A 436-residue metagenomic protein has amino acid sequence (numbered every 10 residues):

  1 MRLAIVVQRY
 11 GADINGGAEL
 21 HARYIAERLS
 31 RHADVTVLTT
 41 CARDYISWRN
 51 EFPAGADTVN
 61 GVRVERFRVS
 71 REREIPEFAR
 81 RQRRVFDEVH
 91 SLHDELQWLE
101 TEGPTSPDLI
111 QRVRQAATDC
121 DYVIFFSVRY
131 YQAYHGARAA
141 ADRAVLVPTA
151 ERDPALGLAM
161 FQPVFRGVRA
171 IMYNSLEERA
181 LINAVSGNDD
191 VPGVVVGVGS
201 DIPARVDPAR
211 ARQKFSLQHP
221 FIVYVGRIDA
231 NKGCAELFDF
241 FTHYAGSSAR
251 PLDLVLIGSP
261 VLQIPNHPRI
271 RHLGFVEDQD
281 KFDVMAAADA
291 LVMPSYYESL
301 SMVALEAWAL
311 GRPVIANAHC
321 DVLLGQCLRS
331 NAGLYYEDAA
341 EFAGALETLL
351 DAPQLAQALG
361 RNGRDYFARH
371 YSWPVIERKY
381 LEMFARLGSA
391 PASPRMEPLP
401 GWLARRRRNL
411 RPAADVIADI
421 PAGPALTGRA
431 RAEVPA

Functional and structural regions predicted by a protein language model:
T40-A117: A conserved catalytic-core segment of Leloir-type glycosyltransferases
R143-P154, F161-P208, L217, Y224: Donor nucleotide-sugar binding/catalytic pocket of nucleotide-sugar-dependent glycosyltransferases
M172, F215-K232, F238-T242: Conserved donor-binding/catalytic core segment of Leloir-type glycosyltransferases
G258-F282, A290: Nucleotide-activated donor-binding/catalytic signature segment of Leloir-type glycosyltransferases, i.e., the conserved
Y296: Aromatic "clamp/platform" in nucleotide-sugar-dependent glycosyltransferases that forms part of the donor/acceptor
P313-N317: Short hydrophobic beta-strand element within catalytic cores of glycosyltransferases and related nucleotide-activated
R329, G333-A340, T348-P353: Conserved acidic donor-binding segment of nucleotide-sugar-dependent glycosyltransferases
R364, R369, P374-A436: C-terminal amphipathic helix plus adjacent low-complexity, charged tail appended to glycosyltransferase catalytic
